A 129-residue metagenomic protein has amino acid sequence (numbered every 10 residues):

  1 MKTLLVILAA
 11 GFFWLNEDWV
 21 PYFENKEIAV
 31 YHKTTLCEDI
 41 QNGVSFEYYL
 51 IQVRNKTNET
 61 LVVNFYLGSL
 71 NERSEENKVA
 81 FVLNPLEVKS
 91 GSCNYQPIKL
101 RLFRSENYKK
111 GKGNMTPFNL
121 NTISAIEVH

Functional and structural regions predicted by a protein language model:
M1-V20: Bacterial Sec-dependent N-terminal signal peptides
N16-S45: Low-complexity, acidic Ser/Thr/Pro/Gly-rich terminal tails and inter-domain linkers that flank the onset of structured
E47-I51: Structural beta-strand segments of beta-rich domains
V53-E59: Asparagine-centered strand-capping/turn motif at beta-strand->loop junctions
E59-L67: Short, hydrophobic/aromatic beta-strand segments
N71-Y108: Intrinsically disordered, low-complexity Pro/Gly/Ser/Thr-rich segments with frequent PxxP/GP/PP motifs and embedded
Y95-H129: Terminal connector regions
